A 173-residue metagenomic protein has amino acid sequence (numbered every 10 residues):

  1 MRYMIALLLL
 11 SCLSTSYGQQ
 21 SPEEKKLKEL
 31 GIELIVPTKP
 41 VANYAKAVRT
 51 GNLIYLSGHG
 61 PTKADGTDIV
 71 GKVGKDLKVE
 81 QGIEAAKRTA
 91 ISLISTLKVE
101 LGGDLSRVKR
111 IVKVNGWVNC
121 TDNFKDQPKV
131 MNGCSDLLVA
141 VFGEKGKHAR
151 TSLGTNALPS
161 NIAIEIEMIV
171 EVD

Functional and structural regions predicted by a protein language model:
M1-Q20: Bacterial Sec-dependent N-terminal signal peptides
G18-D173: Short, polar/acidic, helix-capping and beta-turn segments at strand->helix junctions that line the mouths
